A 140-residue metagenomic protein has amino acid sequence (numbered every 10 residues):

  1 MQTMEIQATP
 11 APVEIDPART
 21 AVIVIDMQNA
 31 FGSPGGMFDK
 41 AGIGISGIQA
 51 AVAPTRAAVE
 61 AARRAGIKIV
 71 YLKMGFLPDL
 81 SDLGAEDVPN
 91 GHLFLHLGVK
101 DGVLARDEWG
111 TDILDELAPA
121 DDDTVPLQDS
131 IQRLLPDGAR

Functional and structural regions predicted by a protein language model:
M1-A120: Active-site acidic carboxylates
A118-D129: Acidic/glycine-enriched edge-of-secondary-structure segments
L127-R140: Alpha-helical scaffold elements lining the catalytic groove of polysaccharide deacetylases
